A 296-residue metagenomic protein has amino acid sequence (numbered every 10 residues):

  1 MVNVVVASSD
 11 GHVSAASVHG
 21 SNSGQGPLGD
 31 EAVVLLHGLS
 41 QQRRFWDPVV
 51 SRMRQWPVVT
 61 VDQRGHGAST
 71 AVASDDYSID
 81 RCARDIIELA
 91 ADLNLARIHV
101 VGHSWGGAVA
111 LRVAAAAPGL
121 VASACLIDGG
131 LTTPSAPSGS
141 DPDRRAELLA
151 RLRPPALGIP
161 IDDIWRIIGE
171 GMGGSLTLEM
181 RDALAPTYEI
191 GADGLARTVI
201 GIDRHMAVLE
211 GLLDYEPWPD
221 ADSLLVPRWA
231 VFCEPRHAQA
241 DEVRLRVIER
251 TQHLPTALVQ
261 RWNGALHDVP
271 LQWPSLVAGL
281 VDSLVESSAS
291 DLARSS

Functional and structural regions predicted by a protein language model:
V2-V5, S9-Q25: A short loop-to-beta-strand scaffold at the N-terminal edge of the catalytic core in hydrolase folds
V18-A71: Conserved HGGG/HGGXW glycine-rich cap/lid loop of the alpha/beta-hydrolase fold
H19, V59-V101, G279: Active-site loop/oxyanion-hole signature of alpha/beta-hydrolase fold enzymes
G102, G106, A110: Gly/Ala-rich beta-loop-alpha elbow adjacent to hydrolase catalytic centers
A115, A122-I159: Flexible "cap/lid" loop of the alpha/beta hydrolase fold
I159-A238: Alpha/beta-hydrolase
L225-A265: Conserved loop-alpha-helix segment in the C-terminal half of the alpha/beta-hydrolase fold that carries the catalytic
W262-P274: Catalytic histidine-centered segment of alpha/beta-hydrolase-like enzymes
